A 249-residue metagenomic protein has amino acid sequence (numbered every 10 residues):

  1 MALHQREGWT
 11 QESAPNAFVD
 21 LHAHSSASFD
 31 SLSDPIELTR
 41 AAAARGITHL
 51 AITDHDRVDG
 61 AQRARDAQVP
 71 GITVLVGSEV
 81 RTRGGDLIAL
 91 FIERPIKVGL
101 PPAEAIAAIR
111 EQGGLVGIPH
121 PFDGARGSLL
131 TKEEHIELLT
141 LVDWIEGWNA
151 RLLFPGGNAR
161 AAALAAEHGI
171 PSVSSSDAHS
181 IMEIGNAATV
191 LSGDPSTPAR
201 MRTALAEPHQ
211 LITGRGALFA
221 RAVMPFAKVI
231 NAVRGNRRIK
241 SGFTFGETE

Functional and structural regions predicted by a protein language model:
M1-R40, D59-R63, V69-V98, E104-A107 (+1 more regions): Charged catalytic cores and adjacent phosphate/nucleic-acid-binding surfaces used for phosphate/nucleic-acid chemistry
L38-D59, G114-G117: Divalent metal-dependent hydrolysis catalytic cores, especially in the metallo-beta-lactamase
A107-G114: Short, charged N-terminal beta->alpha structural module
P119-D123: Acidic/Gly/His-enriched mid-domain segments of enzyme catalytic cores or analogous surface patches that mediate
